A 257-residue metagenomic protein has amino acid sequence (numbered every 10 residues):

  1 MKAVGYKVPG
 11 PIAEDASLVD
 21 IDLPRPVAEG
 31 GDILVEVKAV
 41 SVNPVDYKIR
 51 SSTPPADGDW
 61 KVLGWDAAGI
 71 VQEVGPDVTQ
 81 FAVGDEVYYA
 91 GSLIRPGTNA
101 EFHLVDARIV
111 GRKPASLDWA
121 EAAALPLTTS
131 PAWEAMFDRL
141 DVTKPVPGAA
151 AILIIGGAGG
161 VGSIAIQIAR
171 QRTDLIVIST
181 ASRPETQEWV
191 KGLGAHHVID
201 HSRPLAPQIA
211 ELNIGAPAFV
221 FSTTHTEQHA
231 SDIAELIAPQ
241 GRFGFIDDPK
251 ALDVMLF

Functional and structural regions predicted by a protein language model:
P24-S41, S51-P96: Glycine-rich beta-strand-centered segment in the early N-terminal region that forms part of a ligand/cofactor-binding
D85-E86, F102, R242: Residue-level marker of beta-strand positions
Y88, V220-F221: N-terminal Rossmann-like NAD(P) cofactor-binding module of classical short-chain dehydrogenase/reductase
I94-A107: A structural motif shared across PLP-dependent enzymes of the aminotransferase-like
A123-R203: Mid-domain Rossmann-like dinucleotide-binding core that forms the NAD(H)/NADP(H) cofactor-binding site
P204-G215: Short amphipathic alpha-helix with an adjacent loop that forms part of the alpha/beta core around
T226-F257: Glycine-rich phosphate-binding loop and adjacent beta-alpha segment of Rossmann(oid) nucleotide-cofactor-binding
